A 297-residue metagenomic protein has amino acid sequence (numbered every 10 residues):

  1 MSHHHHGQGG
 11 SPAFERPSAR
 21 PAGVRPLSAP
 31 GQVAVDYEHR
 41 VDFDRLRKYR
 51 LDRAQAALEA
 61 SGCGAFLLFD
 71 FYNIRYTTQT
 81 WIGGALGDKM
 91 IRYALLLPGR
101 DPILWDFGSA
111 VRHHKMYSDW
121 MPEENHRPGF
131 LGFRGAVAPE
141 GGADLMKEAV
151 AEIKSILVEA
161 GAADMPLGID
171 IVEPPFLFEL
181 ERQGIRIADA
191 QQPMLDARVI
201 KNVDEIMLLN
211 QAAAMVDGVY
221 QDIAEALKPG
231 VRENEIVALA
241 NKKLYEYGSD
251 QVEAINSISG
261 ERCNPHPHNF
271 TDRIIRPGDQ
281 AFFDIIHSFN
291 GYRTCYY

Functional and structural regions predicted by a protein language model:
M1-M215: A composition/biophysics-driven feature that prefers long, compositionally simple stretches
F43-L46, K228-I236: Signal-transducing coiled-coil linker helices
F43-L46, Y117-G132, Y220-A224, L244-Q251 (+2 more regions): A short, terminal or domain-edge coil/loop segment
L58, L227, L244: Hydrophobic pocket-lining residues that define ligand/cofactor binding sites across diverse proteins
I74-L86, F176, E181, A188-V203 (+1 more regions): Short catalytic-site patches enriched in acidic/histidine residues that coordinate or position cofactors/metals
P166-I169, I223-R232: Conserved short loop/turn motifs at secondary-structure junctions
A213-Y220, E233, N241: Active-site pocket-lining segments that scaffold enzyme catalytic pockets across diverse folds
